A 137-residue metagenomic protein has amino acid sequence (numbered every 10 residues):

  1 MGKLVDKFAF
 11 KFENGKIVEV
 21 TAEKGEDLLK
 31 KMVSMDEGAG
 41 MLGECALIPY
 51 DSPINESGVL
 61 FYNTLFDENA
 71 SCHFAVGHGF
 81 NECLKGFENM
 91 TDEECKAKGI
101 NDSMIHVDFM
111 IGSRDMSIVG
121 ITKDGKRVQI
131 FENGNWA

Functional and structural regions predicted by a protein language model:
M1-A137: Metal/cofactor-centered catalytic core regions of large enzymes
